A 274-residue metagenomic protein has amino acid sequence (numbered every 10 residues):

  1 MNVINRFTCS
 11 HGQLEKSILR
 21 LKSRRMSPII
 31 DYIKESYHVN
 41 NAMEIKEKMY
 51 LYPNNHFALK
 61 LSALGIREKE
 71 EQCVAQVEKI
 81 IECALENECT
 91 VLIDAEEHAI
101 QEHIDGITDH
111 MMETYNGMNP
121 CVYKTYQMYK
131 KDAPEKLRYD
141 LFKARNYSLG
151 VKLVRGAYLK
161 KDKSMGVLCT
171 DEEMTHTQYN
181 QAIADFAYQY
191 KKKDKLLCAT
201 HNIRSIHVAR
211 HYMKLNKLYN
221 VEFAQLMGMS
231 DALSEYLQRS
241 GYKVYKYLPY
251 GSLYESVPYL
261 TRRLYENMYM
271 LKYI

Functional and structural regions predicted by a protein language model:
M1-I274: Positively charged, amphipathic and often flexible ligand-engagement surfaces
